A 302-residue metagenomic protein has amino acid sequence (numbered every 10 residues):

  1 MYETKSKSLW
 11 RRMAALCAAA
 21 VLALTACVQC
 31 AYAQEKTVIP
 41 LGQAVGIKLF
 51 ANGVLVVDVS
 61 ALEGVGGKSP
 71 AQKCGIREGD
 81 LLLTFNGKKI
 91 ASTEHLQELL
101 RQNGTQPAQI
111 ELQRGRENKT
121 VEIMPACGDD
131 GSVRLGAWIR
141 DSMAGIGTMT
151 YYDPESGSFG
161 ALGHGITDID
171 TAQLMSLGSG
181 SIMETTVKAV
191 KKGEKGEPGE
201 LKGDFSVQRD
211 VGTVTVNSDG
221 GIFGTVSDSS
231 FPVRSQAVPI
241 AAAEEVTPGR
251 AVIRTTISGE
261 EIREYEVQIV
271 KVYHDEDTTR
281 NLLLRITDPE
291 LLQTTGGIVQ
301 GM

Functional and structural regions predicted by a protein language model:
M1-I39, Q43-V45, M149: Gram-positive cell-envelope targeting signals
E35, Q43-V45, R77, Q97-A137: PDZ-domain C-terminal substructure recognizer with occasional recognition of PDZ-binding tails
Q43-R77, L283-R285, E290: PDZ/PDZ-like groove recognition
V56, A71, G79-L82, I110 (+2 more regions): Terminal peptide-recognition signature
A71-T93: Conserved PDZ fold ligand-binding element
L82-L83, L96, A108, F159 (+1 more regions): Generic structural signal for buried aliphatic residues
K88-L99, T120, E261-Y265: Short, Lys/Arg- and Gly-enriched loop/turn segments at beta-strand edges
C127-Q293, Q300-G301: Serine endopeptidase catalytic core focused on the charge-relay Asp
